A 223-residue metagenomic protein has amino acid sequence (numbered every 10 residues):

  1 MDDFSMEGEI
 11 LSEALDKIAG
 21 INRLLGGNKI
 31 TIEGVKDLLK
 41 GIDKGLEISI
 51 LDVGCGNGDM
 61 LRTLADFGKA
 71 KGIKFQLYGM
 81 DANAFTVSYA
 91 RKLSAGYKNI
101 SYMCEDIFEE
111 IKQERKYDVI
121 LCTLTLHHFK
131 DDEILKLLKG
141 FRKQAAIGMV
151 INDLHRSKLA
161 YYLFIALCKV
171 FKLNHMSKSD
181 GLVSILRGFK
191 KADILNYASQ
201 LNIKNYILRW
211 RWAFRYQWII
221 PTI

Functional and structural regions predicted by a protein language model:
G8-G34, L38-L39: Class I SAM-dependent methyltransferase Rossmann-like catalytic core, especially the SAM/SAH-binding loop
L51, N57-D59, L64-E109: Class I SAM-dependent methyltransferase SAM/SAH-binding core
L121: A conserved beta-strand element that flanks and buttresses the S-adenosyl-L-methionine
T125: Hydrophobic adenine-recognition pocket in adenosine-nucleotide-binding enzymes
F129-G140: A short, conserved alpha-helix within the catalytic core of class I
A146-L154: Conserved beta-strand signature within the Rossmann-like core of class I S-adenosyl-L-methionine
L154-A198: C-terminal alpha-helical "lid/dimerization" subdomain adjacent to the S-adenosyl-L-methionine
K191-P221: Conserved Class I S-adenosyl-L-methionine
